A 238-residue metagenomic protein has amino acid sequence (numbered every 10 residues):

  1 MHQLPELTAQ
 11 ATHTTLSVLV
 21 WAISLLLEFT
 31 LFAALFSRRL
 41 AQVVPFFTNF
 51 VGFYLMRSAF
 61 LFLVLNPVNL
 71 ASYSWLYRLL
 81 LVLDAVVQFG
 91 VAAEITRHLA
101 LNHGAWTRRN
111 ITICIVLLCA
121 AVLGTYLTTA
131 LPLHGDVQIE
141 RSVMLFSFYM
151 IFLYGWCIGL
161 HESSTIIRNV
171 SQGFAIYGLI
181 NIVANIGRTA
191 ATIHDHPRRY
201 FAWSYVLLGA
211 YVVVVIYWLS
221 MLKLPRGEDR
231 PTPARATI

Functional and structural regions predicted by a protein language model:
M1-L16: Short, strongly hydrophobic alpha-helical membrane anchors
T15-L25, V68-R97, V116, F201-V215: Individual alpha-helical transmembrane segments in multi-pass integral membrane proteins
E28-S37, F62-L70, L79-T112, V122-A130 (+2 more regions): Internal transmembrane alpha-helix with an interfacial aromatic "cap," most often the third helix
R39-F50, W106-I113, S164-F174: Membrane-interfacial loop-to-transmembrane alpha-helix junctions, especially the N-terminal start
F46-V64, D84, Q172-T189: Hydrophobic alpha-helical transmembrane segments of multi-pass membrane proteins
M56-L80, T189-R199: Helix-loop junctions on the outward
V82-G90, R109-T129, E140-G155, S171-V183 (+1 more regions): Alpha-helical transmembrane segments of multi-pass integral membrane proteins
L153-I238: C-terminal transmembrane-bundle signature of multipass membrane proteins, characterized by strong activation on
